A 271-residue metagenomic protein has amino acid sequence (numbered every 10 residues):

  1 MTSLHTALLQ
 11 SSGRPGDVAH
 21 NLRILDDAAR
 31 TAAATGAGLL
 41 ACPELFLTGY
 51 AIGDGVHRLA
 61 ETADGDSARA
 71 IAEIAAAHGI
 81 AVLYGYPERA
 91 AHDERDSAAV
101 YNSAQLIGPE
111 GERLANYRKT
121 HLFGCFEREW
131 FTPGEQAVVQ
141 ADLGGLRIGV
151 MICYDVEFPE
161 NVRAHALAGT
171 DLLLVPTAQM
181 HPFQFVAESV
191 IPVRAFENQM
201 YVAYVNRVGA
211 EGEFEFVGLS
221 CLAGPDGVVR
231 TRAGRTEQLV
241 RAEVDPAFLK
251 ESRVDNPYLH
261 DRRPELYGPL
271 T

Functional and structural regions predicted by a protein language model:
M1-L8: Extreme N-terminal starter segment of soluble prokaryotic enzymes
A7, Q105-I107, C221, V240: Conserved hydrophobic/aromatic positions in well-ordered beta-strands
Q10-P15: Short polar catalytic/cofactor-binding loops
V18, R23-E110, N116, M180-M200: Cys-nucleophile CN-hydrolase/nitrilase-fold catalytic domain and related Cys-dependent amidase chemistry that acts on
A63-L83, E157-V240: CN hydrolase (nitrilase-like) catalytic-core segments centered on the catalytic cysteine and neighboring Lys/Glu
H92-A168, M180-S189, V193, E251-L259 (+1 more regions): Active-site catalytic loop in hydrolytic enzyme cores
N116, Q140, R207-T271: C-terminal beta-strand edge segments of enzyme domains
